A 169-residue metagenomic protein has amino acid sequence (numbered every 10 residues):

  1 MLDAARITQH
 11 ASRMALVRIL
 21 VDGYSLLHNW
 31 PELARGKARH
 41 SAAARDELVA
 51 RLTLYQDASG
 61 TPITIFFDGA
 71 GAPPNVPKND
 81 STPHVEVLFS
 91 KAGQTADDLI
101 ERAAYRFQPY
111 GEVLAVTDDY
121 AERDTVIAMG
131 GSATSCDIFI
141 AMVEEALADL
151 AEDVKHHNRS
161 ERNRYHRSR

Functional and structural regions predicted by a protein language model:
M1-R13: Short, basic, low-complexity termini and linkers enriched in Ser/Thr/Gly/Pro that act as targeting/leader peptides
L16-V21, S25-R169: Nuclease catalytic cores that cleave nucleic-acid phosphodiester bonds, predominantly acidic two-metal-ion
